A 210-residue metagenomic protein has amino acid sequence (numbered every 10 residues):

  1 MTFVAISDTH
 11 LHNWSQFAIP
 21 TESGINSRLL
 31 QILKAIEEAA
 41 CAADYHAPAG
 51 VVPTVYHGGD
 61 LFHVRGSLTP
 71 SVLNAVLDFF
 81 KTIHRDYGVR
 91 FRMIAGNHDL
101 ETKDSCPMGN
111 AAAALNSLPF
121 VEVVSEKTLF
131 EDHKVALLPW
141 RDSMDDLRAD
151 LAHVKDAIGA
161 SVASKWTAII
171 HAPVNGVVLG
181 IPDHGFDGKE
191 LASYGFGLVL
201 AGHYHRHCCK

Functional and structural regions predicted by a protein language model:
M1-F3, T54, H133-K134, K165-T167 (+1 more regions): Structural motif
T2, T9, S15-L129, A192-F196: Core catalytic region of metal-dependent phosphoesterases/phosphodiesterases, especially metallo-beta-lactamase-like
S7-L11, D60-L61, N97-D99, P139-R141 (+2 more regions): Active-site metal-binding loops of divalent metal-dependent hydrolases
H63, G176, R206-C208: Glycine-rich nucleotide phosphate-binding loop and flanking beta-alpha elements of Rossmann-like dinucleotide-binding
V76, A95, D99-E190: Conserved catalytic scaffold of divalent metal-dependent phosphoesterases
G180-K210: Conserved beta-sheet core of the metallophosphoesterase superfamily
